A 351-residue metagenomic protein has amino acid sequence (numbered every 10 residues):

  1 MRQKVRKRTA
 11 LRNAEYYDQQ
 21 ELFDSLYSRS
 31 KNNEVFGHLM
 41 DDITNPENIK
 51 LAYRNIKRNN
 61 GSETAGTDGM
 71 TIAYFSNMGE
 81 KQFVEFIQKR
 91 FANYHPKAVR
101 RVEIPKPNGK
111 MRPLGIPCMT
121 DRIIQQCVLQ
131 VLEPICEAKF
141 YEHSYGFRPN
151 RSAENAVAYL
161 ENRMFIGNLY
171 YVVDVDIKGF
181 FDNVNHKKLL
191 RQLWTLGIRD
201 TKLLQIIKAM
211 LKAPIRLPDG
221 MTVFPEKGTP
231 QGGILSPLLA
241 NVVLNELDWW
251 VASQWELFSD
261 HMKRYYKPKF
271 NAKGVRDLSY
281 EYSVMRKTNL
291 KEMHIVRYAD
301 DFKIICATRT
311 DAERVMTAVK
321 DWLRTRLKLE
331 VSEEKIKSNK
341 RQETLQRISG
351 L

Functional and structural regions predicted by a protein language model:
M1-K81: Non-catalytic, polymerase-adjacent accessory regions of viral genome-replication enzymes
R2, G115, M119-L129, E133 (+5 more regions): Duplex nucleic acid-engaging cores and interfaces of nucleic-acid transaction enzymes
A52-I56, C127, I206-L211: Short alpha-helical scaffolding segments that buttress acidic/His motifs in well-ordered protein cores
Y74-P96: Amphipathic alpha-helical blocks
Y74-S76, C118, I304-T308: Short beta-strand-to-loop capping motifs
F83, F91, A98, K139-H143 (+2 more regions): Conserved polymerase palm-domain catalytic core
R341-L351: Cationic, amphipathic, low-complexity alpha-helical segments enriched in hydrophobics plus arginine/proline
